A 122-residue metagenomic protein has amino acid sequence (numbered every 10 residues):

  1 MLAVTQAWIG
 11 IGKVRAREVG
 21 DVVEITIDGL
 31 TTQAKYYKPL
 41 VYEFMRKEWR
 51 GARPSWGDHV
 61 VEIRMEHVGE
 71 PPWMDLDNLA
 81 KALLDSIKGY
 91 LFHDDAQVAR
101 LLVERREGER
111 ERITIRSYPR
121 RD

Functional and structural regions predicted by a protein language model:
M1-D122: Acidic, proline/glycine-enriched N-terminal capping motif
